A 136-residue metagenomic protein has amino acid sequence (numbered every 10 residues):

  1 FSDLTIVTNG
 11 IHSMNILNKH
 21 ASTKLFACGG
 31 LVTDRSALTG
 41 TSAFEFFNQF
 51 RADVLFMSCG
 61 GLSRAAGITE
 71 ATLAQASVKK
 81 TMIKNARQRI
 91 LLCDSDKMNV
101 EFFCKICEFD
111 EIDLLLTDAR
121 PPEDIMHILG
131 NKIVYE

Functional and structural regions predicted by a protein language model:
F1-I6, E111-L114: Short active-site oxyanion
I11-E136: Conserved phosphate- and dinucleotide-binding cores of soluble alpha/beta proteins, encompassing both enzyme active
